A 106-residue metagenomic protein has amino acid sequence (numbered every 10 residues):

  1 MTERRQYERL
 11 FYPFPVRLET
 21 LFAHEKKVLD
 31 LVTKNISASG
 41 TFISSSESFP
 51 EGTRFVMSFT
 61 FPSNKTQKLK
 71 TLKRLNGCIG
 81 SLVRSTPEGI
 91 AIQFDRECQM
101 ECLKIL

Functional and structural regions predicted by a protein language model:
M1-I36, S46-E51, L106: N-terminal helix initiation/capping motif
E8-L10, T71-R74, R84: A generic structural micro-feature
L29-T33, N76-V83: Short beta-strand-centered aromatic/proline hotspots
I43-S48, D95-E97: A structural micro-motif recognizing beta-strand termini and the immediately following turn/loop segments
P62-K73: Short, Lys/Arg- and Gly-enriched loop/turn segments at beta-strand edges
C78-S81, P87-L106: C-terminal output/interaction extensions
